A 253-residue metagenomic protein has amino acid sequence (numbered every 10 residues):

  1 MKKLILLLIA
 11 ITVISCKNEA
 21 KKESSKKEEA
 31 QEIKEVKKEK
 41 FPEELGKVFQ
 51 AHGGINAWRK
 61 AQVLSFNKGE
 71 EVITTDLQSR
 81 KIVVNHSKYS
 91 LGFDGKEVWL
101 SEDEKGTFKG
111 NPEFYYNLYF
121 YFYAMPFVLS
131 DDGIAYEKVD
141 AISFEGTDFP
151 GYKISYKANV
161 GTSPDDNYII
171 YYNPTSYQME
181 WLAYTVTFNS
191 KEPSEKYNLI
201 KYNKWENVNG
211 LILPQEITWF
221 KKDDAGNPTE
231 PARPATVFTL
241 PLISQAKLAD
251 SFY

Functional and structural regions predicted by a protein language model:
K2-L7: Sec-dependent signal peptide recognition, specifically the positively charged N-region followed immediately by
T12-S15: C-terminal motif of bacterial Sec signal peptides marking the signal peptidase cleavage site
K17-E19: Bacterial signal peptide processing site
A30, K34-T107, D140: N-terminal mature ectodomain segment of secretory-pathway/periplasmic proteins
F41, L100-D166, S190-S194, K247-Y253: Flexible, processing/modification-adjacent segments and terminal tails in exported/periplasmic/extracellular proteins
R59-S65, Q78-V84, E145-K153, M179-W181 (+1 more regions): Short, hydrophobic/aromatic-rich segments at coil-to-beta transitions
E71-D76, K88-D94, K105-G110, N159-P164 (+2 more regions): Short, surface-exposed beta-strand/loop "edge" segments at domain boundaries and coil↔beta transitions
P150-S251: Gly/Pro-enriched, hydrophobic low-complexity segments that function as extracytoplasmic propeptides/linkers
